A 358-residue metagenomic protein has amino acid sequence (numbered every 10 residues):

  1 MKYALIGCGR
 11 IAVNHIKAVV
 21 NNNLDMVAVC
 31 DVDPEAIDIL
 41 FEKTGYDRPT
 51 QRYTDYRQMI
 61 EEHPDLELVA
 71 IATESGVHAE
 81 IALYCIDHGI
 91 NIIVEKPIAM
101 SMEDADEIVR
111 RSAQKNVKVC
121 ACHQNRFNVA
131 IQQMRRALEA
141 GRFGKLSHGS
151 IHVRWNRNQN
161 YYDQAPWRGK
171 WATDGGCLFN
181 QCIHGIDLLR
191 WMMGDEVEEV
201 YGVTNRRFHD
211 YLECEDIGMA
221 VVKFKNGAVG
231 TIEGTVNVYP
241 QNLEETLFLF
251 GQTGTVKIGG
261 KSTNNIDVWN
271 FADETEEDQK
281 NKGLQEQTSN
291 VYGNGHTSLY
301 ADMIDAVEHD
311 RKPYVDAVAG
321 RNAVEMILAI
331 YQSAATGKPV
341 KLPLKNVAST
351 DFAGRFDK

Functional and structural regions predicted by a protein language model:
M1-D47: N-terminal Rossmann-like dinucleotide-binding module
H15, T50-R111: Beta-loop-alpha module in the N-terminal Rossmann-like domain of NAD(P)-dependent dehydrogenases, especially those
D25-A28, A306-A323: Glycine- and charged-residue-rich phosphate/anionic-cofactor binding loop of Rossmann-like
E35, T288-Y300: Active-site loop of classical SDR/Rossmann-like NAD(P)-dependent oxidoreductases, centered on the catalytic Tyr-X3-Lys
I71, V94, V119-A121, I232 (+1 more regions): Hydrophobic residues in well-ordered beta-strands that form the structural core
E107-Q124, G144-I151: Rossmann-fold dehydrogenase core element
N125-L212, G337: Predominantly a Rossmann-like dinucleotide-binding segment in NAD(P)-dependent oxidoreductases
N180, I186-N265, T297-K312, I330 (+1 more regions): Contiguous beta-strand/loop segments that form the cofactor/metal-binding neighborhood of enzyme cores
